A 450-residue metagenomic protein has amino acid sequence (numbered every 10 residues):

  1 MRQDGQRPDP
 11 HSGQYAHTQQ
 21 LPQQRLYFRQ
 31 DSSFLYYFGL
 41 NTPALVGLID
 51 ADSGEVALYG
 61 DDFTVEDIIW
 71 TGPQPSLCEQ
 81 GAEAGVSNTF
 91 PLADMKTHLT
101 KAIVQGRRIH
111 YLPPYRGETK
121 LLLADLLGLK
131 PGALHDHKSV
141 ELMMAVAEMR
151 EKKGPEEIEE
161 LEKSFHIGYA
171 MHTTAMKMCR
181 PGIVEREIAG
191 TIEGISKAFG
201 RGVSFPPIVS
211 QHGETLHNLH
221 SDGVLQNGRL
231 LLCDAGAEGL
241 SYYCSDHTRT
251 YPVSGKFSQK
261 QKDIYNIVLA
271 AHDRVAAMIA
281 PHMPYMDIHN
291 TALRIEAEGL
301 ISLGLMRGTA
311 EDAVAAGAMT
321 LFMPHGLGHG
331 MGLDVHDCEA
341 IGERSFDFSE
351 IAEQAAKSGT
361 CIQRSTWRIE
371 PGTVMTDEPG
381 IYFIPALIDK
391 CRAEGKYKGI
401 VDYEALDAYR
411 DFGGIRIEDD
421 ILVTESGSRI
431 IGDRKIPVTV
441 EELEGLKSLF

Functional and structural regions predicted by a protein language model:
M1-F450: Active-site neighborhoods and metal-handling regions in enzymes and metal-associated proteins
